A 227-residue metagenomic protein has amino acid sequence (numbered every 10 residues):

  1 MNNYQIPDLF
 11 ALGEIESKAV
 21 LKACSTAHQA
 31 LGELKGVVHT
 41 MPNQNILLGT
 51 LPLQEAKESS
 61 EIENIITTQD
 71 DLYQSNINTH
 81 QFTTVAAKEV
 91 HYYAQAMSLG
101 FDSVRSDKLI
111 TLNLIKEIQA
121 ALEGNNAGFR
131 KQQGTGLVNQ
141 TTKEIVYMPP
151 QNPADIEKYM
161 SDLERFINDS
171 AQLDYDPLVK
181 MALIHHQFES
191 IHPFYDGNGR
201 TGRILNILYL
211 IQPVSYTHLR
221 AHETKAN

Functional and structural regions predicted by a protein language model:
M1-R220, N227: FIC/Doc superfamily catalytic core
